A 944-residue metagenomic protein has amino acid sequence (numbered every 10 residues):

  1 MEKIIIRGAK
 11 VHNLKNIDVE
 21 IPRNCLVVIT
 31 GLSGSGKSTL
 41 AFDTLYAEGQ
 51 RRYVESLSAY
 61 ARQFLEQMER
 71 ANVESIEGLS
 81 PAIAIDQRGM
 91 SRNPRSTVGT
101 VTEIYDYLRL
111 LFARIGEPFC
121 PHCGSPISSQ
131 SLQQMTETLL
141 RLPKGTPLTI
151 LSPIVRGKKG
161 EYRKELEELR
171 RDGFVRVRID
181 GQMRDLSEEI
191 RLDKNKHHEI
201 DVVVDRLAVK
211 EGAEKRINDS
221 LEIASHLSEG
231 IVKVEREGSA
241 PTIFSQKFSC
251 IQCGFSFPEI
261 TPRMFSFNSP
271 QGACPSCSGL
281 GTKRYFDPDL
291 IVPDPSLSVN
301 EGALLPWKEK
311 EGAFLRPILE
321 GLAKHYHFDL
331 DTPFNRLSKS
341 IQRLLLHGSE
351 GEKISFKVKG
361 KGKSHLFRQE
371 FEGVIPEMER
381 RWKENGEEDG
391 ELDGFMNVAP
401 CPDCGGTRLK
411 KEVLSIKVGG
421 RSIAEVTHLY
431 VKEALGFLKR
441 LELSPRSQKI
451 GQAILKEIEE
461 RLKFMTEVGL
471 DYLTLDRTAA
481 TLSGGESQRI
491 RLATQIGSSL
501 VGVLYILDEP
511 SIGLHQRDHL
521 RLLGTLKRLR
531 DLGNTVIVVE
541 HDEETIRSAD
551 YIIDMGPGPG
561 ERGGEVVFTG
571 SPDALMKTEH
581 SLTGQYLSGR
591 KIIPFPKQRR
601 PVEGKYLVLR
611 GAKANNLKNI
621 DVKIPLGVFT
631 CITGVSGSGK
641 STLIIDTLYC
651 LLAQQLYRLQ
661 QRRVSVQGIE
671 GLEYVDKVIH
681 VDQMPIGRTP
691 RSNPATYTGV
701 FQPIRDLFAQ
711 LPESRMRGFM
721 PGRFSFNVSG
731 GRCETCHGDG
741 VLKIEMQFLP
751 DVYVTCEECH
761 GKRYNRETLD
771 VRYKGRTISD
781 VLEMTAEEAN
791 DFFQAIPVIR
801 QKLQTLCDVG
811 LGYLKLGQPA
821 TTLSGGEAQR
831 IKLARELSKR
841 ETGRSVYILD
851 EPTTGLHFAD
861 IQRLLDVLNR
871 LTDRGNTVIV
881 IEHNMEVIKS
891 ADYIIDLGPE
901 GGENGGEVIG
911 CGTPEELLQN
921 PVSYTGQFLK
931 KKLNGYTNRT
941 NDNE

Functional and structural regions predicted by a protein language model:
M1-E944: Conserved phosphate-binding elements of NTP-dependent enzyme cores
